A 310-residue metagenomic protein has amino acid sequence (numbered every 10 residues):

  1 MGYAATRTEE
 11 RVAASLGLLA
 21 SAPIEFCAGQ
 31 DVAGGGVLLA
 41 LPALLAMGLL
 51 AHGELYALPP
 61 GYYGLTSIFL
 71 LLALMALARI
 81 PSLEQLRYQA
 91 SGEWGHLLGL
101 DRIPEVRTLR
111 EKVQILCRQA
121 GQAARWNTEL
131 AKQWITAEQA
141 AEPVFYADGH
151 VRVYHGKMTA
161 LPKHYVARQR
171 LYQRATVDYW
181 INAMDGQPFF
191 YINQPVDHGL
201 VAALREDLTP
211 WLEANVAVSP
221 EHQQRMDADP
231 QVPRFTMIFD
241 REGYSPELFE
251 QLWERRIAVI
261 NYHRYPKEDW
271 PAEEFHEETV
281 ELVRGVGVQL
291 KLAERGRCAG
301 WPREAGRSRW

Functional and structural regions predicted by a protein language model:
M1-L171, T176-H198, A202-D229: Dynamic "connector" segments at or just before major functional cores
V144, R234-T236, A258: Structural preference for beta-strand elements that scaffold enzyme active sites
H150, M184, E242, H263-R264: Anionic group-transfer/hydrolysis microenvironments
Y154-K157, E247, P271-A272: Short, solvent-exposed polar/charged micro-motifs at secondary-structure junctions
D227-D229, P233-G243: Acidic/histidine-rich, metal-coordinating catalytic segments
I238-P246, Y265-E268: Acidic, metal-coordinating catalytic cores used for nucleic-acid/nucleotide bond scission and strand-transfer chemistry
E250, R255-W310: An anionic, glycine-rich sequence signature occurring as long contiguous blocks
